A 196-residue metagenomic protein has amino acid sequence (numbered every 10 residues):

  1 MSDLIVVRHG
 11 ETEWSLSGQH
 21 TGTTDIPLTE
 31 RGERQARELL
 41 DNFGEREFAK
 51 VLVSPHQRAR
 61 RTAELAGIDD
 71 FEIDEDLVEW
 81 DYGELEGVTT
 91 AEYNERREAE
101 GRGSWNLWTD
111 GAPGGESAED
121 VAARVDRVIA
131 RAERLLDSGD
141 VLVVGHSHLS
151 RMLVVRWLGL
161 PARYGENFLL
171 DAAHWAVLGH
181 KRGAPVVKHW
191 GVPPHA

Functional and structural regions predicted by a protein language model:
M1-S2, W80-E92, R134-G139, V155-A196: Acidic, low-complexity terminal tails and accessory targeting/binding regions of phosphate-metabolizing enzymes
S2-D69, R96: Active-site-proximal alpha-helix that buttresses catalytic centers in soluble enzyme cores
L4, D137-H148: Generic beta-sheet signal
R37-D41, A122, D126-R134, V154: Generic structural signal for well-ordered alpha-helical scaffold segments
V53-S54, A123, V144-G145: Short beta-strand scaffold positions
L65, M152-R156: Active-site signature of alpha/beta-hydrolase-fold catalytic machinery across serine- and Asp/Cys-nucleophile hydrolases
A66-D126, N167, G179, H189: Phosphate-handling substructures
S147-R151, K181: GST superfamily/GST-like fold recognition
